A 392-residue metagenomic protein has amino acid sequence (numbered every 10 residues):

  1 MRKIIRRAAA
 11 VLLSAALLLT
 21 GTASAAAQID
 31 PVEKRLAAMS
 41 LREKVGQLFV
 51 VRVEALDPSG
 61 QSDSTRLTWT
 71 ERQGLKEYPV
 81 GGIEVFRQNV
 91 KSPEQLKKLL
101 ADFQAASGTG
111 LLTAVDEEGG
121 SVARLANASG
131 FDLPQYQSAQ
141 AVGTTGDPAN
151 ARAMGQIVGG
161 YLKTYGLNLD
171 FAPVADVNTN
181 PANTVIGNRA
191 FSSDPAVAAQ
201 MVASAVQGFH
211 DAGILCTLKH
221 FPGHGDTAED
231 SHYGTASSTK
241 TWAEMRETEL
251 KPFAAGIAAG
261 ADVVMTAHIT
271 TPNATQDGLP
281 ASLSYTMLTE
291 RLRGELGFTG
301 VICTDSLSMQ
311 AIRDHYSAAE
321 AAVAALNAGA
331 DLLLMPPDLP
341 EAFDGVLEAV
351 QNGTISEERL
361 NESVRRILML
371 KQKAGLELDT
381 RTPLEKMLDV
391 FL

Functional and structural regions predicted by a protein language model:
M1-L12: Bacterial N-terminal signal peptides that target proteins for export
V11-T20, D116: Bacterial N-terminal signal peptides
L19-P31: Sec-dependent signal peptide cleavage junction
I29-P58: Mature N-terminal segment immediately following signal peptide/propeptide cleavage in secreted/periplasmic
R35-S40, P58-L67, E71, N89-S107 (+4 more regions): Second-shell residues forming the walls of enzyme active-site clefts
V50, E84, D170-F171, T217 (+2 more regions): Conserved beta-strand positions in the central sheet of alpha/beta enzyme cores
T70-F86, I157, Y161-L169: Catalytic domains of carbohydrate-active enzymes, especially glycoside hydrolases
Q351-D379: Mid-to-C-terminal alpha-helical segments outside catalytic/metal-binding sites
